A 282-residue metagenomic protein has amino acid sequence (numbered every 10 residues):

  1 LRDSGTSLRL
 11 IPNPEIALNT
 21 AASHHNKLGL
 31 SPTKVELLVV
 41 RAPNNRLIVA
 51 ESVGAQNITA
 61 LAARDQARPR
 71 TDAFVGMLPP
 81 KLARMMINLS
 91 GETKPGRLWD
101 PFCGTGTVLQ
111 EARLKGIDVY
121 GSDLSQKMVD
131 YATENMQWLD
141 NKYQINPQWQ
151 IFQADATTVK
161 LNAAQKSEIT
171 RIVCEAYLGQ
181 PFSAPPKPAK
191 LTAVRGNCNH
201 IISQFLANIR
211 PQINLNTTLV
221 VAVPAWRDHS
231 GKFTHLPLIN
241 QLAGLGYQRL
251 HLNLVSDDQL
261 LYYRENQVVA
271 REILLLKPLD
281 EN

Functional and structural regions predicted by a protein language model:
L1-P12: Charged, low-complexity helical/coil segments in non-catalytic cytosolic or luminal regions
D3, T20-N282: Class I S-adenosyl-L-methionine-dependent methyltransferase catalytic core
N13-N19: A short beta-strand-loop-alpha-helix capping motif that often carries His-Thr
